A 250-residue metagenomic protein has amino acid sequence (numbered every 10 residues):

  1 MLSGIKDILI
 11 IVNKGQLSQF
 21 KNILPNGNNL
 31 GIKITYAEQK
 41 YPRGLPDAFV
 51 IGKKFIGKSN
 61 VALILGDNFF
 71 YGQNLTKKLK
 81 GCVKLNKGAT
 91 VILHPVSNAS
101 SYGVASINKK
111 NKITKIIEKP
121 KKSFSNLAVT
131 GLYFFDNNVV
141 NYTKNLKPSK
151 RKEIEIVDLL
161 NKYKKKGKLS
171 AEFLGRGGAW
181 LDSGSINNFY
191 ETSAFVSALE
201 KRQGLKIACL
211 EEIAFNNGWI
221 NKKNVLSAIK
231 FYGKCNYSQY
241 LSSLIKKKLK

Functional and structural regions predicted by a protein language model:
M1-L65, F69-L79, S185, S227-F231 (+1 more regions): Conserved N-terminal catalytic core of the sugar/cofactor nucleotidyltransferase
L9-I10, L63-I64, A89-I92, A171: Structural beta-sheet core signal
F20-K21, T143, T192, L241: Hydrophobic packing residues within well-ordered alpha-helices of enzyme cores
A37-Q39, I92, E172-L174: Conserved beta-strand termini and adjacent loop/short-helix elements that scaffold enzyme active sites in alpha/beta
A62, T76, K80-V83, K112-E212 (+3 more regions): Catalytic-core segments of class I nucleotidyltransferases/pyrophosphorylases that form NMP-activated intermediates
G72-S101: Conserved donor-nucleotide/metal-binding helix-loop-beta segment in metal-dependent transferases, i.e., the alpha-helix
A105-I107: A structural signal for short hydrophobic beta-strand segments in well-ordered beta-sheet cores
I220, N224-K250: Short, amphipathic C-terminal "tail helix"
